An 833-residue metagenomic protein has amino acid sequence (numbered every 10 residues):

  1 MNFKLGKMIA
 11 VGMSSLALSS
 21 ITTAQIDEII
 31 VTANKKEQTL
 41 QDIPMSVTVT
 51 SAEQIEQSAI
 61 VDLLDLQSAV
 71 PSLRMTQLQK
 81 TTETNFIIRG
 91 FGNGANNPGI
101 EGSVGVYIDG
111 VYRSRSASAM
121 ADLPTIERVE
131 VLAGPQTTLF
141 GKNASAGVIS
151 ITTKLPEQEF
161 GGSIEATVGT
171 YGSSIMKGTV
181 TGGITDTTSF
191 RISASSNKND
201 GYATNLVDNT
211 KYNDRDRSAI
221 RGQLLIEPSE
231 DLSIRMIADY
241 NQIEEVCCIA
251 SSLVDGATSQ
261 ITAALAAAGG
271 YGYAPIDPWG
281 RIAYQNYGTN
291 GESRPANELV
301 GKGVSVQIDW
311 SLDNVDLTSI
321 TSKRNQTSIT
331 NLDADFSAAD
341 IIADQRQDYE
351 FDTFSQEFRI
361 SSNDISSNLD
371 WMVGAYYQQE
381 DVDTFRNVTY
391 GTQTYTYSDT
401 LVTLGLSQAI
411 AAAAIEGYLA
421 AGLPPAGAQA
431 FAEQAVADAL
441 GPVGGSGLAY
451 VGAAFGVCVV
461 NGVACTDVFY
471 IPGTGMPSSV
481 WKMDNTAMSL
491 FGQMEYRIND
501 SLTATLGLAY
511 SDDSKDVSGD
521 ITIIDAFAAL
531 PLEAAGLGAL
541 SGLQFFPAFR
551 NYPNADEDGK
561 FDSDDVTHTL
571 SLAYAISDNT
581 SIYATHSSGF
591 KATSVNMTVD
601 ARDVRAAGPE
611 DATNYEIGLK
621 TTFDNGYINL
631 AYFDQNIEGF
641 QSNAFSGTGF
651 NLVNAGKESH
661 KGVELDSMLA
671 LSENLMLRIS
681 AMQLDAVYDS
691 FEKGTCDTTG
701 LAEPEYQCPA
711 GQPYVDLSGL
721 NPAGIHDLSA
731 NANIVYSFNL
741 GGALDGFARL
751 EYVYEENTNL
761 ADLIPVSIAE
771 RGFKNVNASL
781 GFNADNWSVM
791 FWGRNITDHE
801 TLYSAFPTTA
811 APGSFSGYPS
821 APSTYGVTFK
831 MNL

Functional and structural regions predicted by a protein language model:
S15, Q25-E159, I617: Acidic, small-polar-rich N-terminal luminal/periplasmic segments of exported/outer-membrane proteins
T84, E101-S103, R115, P124-A133 (+7 more regions): Outer-membrane beta-barrel translocator/receptor signature
A166-T170, S196-D200, A238-E244, L312 (+13 more regions): Transmembrane beta-strands of outer-membrane beta-barrel pores
Y202-K211, C247-N290, D333-D344, N387-V480 (+6 more regions): Solvent-exposed loop segments that connect transmembrane elements
L225-S229, I360-S361, G374-Q378, W481-Q635 (+2 more regions): Structural signature of Gram-negative outer-membrane beta-barrels, strongest in the C-terminal barrel of TonB-dependent
Q307-L312, D316-S322, T327-L332, A575-K591 (+2 more regions): Membrane-embedded beta-barrel scaffold of Gram-negative outer-membrane proteins
S362-N363, N368-Y376, D500-S501, Y627 (+3 more regions): Gram-negative outer-membrane beta-barrel transporters
V382, T392-Y395, N674-L677, V753-A761 (+1 more regions): C-terminal beta-signal and adjacent terminal beta-strands/loops of Gram-negative outer-membrane beta-barrel proteins
